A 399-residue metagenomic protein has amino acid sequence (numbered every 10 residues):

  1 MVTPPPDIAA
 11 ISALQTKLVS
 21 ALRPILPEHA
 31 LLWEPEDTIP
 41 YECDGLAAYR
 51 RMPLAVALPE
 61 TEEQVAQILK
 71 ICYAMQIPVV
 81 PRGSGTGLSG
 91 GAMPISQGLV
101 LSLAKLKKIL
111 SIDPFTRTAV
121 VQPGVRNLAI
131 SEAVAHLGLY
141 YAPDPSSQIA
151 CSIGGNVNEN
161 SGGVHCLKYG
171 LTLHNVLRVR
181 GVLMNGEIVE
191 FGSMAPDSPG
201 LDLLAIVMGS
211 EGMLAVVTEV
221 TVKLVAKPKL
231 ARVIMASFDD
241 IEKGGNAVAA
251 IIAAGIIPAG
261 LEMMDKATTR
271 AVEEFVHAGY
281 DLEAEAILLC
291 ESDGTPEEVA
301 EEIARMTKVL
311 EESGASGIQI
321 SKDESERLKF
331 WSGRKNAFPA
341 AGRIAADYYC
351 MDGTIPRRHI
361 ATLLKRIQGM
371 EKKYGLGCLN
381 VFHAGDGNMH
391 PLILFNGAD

Functional and structural regions predicted by a protein language model:
M1-K17, E36-P40, V56-E63, K70-A74 (+12 more regions): Feature of Fe-S/electron-transfer and energy-metabolism proteins that preferentially highlights extended coupling
M1-K70, G87-R117, S146, K266-H277 (+2 more regions): N-terminal flexible segment immediately upstream of the FAD-binding catalytic core in FAD-dependent oxidoreductases
L32-E42, V222-A226, R232-D399: C-terminal substrate-recognition/cap domain of FAD-linked oxidoreductases
V79-P81: ATP-grasp fold ATP-binding core
L103, G181-L183, I393-F395: Flexible glycine-/small-residue-rich
K108-E262: FAD-binding subdomain of flavoenzyme oxidoreductases
